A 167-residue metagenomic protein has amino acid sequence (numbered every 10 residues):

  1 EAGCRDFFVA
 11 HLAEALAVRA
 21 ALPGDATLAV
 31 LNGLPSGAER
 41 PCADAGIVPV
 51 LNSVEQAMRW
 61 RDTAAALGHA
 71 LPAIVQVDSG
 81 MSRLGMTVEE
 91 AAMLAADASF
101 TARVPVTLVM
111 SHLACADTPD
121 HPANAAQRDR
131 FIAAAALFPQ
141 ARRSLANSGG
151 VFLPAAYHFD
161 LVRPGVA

Functional and structural regions predicted by a protein language model:
E1-A2, M58, T63-P72, S79-A167: Active-site loop/helix belt of alpha/beta enzymes
E1-I47, L51-W60: N-terminal active-site wall of soluble small-molecule enzyme domains
R19, P41-A45, I74, M93 (+1 more regions): Generic alpha-helical hydrophobic packing signal
L31, N52, Q76, P164-G165: Generic beta-sheet signal
